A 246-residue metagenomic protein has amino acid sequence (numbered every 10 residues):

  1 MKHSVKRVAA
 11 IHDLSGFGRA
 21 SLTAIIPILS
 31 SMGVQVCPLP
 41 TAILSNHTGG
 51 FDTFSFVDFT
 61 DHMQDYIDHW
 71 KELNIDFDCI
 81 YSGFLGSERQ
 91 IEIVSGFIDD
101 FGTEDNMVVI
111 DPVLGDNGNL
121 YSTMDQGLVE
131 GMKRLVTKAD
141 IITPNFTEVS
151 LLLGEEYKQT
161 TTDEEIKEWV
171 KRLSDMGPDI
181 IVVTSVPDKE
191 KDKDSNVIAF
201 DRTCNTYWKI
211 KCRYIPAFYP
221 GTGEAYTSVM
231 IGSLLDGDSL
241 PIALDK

Functional and structural regions predicted by a protein language model:
K2-I110, L114-S122: Conserved N-terminal subdomain of the carbohydrate kinase-like
G16-F17, T206-P220: Short pre-catalytic strand/loop immediately N-terminal to key active-site residues, enriched for Gly-Thr
V34, P178, D238: Short phosphate-binding/catalytic loops that engage adenosine nucleotides
H47, Y207-K211, D245-K246: Short, conserved aromatic-histidine micro-motifs
S87-E88, D116-Y121, S185-E190, P216-P220: Short, small-residue-enriched loops and turns at beta-alpha junctions that line or gate enzyme active sites
T123-Y207, P241: Conserved phosphate/ATP/ADP-binding segment of small-molecule kinases
L151, A217-L240, L244: Short, small-residue alpha-helix embedded
